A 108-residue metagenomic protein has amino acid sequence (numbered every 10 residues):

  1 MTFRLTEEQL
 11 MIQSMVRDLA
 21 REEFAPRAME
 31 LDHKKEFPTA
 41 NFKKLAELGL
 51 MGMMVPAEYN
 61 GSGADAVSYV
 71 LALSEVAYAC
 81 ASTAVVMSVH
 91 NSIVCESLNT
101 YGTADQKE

Functional and structural regions predicted by a protein language model:
M1-S88, G102: Amphipathic, small/basic residue-rich leader segments at the start of a protein or domain
N91-S92, A104: Alpha-helix N-cap/helix-start capping motif
I93-T100: Helix-loop "lid/cap" segments that line or gate small-molecule binding pockets
G102-E108: A generic, well-ordered mixed alpha/beta core segment in the N-terminal half of proteins
